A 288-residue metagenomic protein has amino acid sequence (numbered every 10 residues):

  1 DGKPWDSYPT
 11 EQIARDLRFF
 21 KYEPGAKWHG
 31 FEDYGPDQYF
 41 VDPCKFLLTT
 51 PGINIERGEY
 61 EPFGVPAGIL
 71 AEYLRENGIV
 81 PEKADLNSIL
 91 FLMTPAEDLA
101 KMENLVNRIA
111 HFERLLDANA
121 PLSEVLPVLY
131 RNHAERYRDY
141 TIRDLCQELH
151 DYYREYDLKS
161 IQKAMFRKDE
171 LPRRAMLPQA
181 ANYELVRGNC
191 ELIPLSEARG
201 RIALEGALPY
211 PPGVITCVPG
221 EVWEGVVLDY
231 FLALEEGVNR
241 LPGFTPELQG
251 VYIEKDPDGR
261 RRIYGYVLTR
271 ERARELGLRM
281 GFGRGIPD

Functional and structural regions predicted by a protein language model:
D1-D288: Non-catalytic terminal extensions of PLP-dependent enzymes
